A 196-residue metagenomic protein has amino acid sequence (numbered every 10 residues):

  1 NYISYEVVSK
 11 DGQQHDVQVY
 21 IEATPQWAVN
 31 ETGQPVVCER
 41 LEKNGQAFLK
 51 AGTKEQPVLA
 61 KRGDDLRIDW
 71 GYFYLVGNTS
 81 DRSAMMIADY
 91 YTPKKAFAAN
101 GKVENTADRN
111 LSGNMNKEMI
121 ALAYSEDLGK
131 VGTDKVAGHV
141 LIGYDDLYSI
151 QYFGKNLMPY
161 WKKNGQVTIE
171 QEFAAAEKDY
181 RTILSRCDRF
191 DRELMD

Functional and structural regions predicted by a protein language model:
N1-S9: Short, well-ordered beta-strand segments enriched in hydrophobic/aromatic residues
K10-D196: Acidic/polar, glycine-enriched structural segments that form the non-catalytic walls/loops of the carbohydrate-binding
